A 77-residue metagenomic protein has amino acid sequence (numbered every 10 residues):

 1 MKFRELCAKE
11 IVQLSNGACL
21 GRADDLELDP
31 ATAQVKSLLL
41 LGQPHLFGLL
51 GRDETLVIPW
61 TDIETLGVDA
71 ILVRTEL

Functional and structural regions predicted by a protein language model:
M1-L77: Peripheral interaction segments used for macromolecular assembly
